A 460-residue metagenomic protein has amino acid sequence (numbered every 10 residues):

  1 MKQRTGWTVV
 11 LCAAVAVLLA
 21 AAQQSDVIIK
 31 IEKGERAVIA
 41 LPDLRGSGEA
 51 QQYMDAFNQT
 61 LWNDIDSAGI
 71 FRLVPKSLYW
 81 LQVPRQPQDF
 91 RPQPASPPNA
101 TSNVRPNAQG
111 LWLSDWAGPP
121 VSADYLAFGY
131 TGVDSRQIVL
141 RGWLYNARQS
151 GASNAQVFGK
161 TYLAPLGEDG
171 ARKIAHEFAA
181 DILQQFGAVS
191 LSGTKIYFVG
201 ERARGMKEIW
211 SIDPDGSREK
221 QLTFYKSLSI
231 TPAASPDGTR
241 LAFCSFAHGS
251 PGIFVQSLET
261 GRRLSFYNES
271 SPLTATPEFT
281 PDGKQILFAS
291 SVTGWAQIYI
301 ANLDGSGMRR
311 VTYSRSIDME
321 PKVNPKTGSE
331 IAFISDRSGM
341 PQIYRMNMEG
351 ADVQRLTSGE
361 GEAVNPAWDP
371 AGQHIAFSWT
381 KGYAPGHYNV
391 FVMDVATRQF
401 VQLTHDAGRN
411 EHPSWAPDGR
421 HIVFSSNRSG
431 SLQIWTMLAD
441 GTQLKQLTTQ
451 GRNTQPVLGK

Functional and structural regions predicted by a protein language model:
A22-A37, S135, R148-T223: C-terminal/domain-edge helix-coil "capping" segments
I28-W112, Y130: Short beta-strand->alpha-helix linker/helix-N-cap micro-motif that forms a surface specificity/interaction loop
D89-D181: Amphipathic beta-strand/beta-sheet edge segments enriched in Tyr/Trp
S190, G200-E208, F224-S227, C244-I253 (+10 more regions): A flexible loop/linker signature enriched in serine peptidases of the S9 family
S190-S192, P236-D237, P281-D282, P325-T327 (+3 more regions): Residue-level detector of Asp-centered blade-edge/turn motifs that repeat once per structural unit in beta-propeller
I196, L241, G283-L287, I331 (+2 more regions): Hydrophobic beta-strand positions that form the internal "hydrophobic ladder" of WD40/Gbeta-like beta-propeller blades
D213-S217, S257-G261, N302-S306, N347-A351 (+2 more regions): Short loop/turn segments that connect beta-strands within beta-propeller blades
